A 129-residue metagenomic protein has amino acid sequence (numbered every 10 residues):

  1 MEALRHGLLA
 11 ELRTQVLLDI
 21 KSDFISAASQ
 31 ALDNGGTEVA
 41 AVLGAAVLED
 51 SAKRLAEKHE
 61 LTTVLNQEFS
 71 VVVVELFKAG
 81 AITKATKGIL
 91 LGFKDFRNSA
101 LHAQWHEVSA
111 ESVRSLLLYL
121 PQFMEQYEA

Functional and structural regions predicted by a protein language model:
M1-A31: Helix-loop junctions and short alpha-helical segments
M1-R5, L32, S51, R97 (+3 more regions): A structural signal for well-ordered alpha-helices, especially hydrophobic packing surfaces of coiled-coils
E2, S22-I25, A45, E49 (+4 more regions): Generic structural concept
A28-S29, N34-A56: Short, hydrophobic, well-ordered secondary-structure elements
A56-A85: Short, charged amphipathic alpha-helical segments flanked by flexible coils
K84-A129: Charge-enriched, short contiguous segments at helix-coil
